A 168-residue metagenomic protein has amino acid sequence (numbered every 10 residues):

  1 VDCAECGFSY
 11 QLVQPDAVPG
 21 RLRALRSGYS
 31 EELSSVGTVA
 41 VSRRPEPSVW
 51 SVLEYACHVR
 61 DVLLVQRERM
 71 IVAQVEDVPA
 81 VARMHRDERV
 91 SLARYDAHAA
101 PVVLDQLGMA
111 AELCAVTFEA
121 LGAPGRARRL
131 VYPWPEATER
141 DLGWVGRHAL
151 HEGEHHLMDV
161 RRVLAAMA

Functional and structural regions predicted by a protein language model:
V1, T38-A93, E112, R129-A168: Short, contiguous alpha-helical
V1-A24: Terminal targeting/low-complexity segments that flank the catalytic cores of oxidoreductases
L12-D16, A99-L104, V145-G146: Active-site rim elements
L12-Q14, L33, V59, A99 (+1 more regions): Generic alpha-helical secondary structure signal
P15-D16, G20, S35-A40, V49: Generic structural signal for short, solvent-exposed loop/turn connectors between secondary structure elements
D16-V18, R67, T117: A broad, low-specificity signal for short, low-complexity segments enriched in glycine/proline and polar/charged
R21-S35, R89-R129, A149: Acidic/histidine-rich alpha-helical segments that form the ligand environment of transition-metal centers
